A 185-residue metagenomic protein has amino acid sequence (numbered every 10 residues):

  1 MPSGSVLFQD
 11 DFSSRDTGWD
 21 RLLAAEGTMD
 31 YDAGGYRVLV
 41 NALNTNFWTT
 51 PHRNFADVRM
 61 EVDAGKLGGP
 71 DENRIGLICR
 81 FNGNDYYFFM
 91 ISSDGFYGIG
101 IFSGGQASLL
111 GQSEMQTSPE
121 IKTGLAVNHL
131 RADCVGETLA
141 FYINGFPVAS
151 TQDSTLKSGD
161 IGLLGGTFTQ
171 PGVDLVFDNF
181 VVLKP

Functional and structural regions predicted by a protein language model:
M1-L23, D178: Extracellular carbohydrate-recognition regions
F12, M60-A64, F180: Short hydrophobic/aromatic patches on beta-strands that form ligand-binding or substrate-lining surfaces
S13-T45: Extracellular glycan-recognition surfaces and repeat-rich motifs
V40-G104: Secretory/extracellular carbohydrate-interaction modules and structurally similar beta-sandwich "look-alikes"
N46-R53, L77, M115-K122, G166-T167: Beta-strand-rich interaction surfaces with strong enrichment in secreted/lumenal proteins
A126-A140: Localized edge beta-strand/strand-to-loop motifs within extracellular or lumenal beta-rich domains
Y142-F146: Short strand-turn-strand beta-turns centered on an Asx-Gly dipeptide
T151-N179: Flexible glycan-contacting loops in extracellular carbohydrate-active proteins
